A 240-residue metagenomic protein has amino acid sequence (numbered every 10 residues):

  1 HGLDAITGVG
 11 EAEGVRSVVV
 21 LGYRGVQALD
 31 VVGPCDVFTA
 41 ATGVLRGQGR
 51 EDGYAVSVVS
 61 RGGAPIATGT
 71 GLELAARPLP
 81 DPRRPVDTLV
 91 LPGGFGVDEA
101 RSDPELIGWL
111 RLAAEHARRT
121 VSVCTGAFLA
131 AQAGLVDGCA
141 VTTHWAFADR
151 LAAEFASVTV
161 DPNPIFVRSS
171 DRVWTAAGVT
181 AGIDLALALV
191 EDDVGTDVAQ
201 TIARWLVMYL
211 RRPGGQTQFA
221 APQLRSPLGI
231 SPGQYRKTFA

Functional and structural regions predicted by a protein language model:
H1-T120, L129-Q132, E191, Q200 (+1 more regions): Extended, subdomain-level signal for the structured scaffold at the beginning of enzyme domains
P78-L79, L151, T175: Membrane-helix boundary/helix-loop-helix interface segments in multi-pass membrane proteins
V90-L91, T159, A181-G182: Membrane-embedded alpha-helical core segments of multi-pass
G96-E99, V136-C139, V173-A177, A188-L189: Flexible, glycine/proline-enriched loop segments at strand-loop-helix junctions that form or flank small-ligand binding
T120-V121, T142, D161, W174: Structural detector of well-ordered beta-strand residues that form the stable sheet scaffold of enzyme domains
V136-V167, D197, T201-L206: A conserved active-site-flanking secondary-structure segment within enzyme catalytic domains
P164-A203: Conserved anion/nucleotide-ligand pocket segment
